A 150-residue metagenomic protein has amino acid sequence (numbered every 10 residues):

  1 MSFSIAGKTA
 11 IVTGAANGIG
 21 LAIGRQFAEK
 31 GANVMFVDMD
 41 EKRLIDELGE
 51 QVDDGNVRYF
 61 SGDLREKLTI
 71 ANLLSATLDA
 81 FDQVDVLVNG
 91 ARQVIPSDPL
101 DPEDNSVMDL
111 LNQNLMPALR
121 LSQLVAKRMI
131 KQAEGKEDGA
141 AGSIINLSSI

Functional and structural regions predicted by a protein language model:
T9, A16-G18: Conserved glycine-rich cofactor-binding loop
K30-I45: Conserved glycine-rich Rossmann-like NAD(P)H-binding loop of the short-chain dehydrogenase/reductase
K42, S61-N72, D104: The beta1-alpha1 cofactor-binding region of Rossmann-like NAD(H)/NADP(H)-dependent oxidoreductases
G90-P96: Conserved NAD(P)H cofactor-binding loop of Rossmann-fold oxidoreductase domains
D98-L111: Substrate-binding pocket helix/loop in short-chain dehydrogenase/reductase
S122-Q123: A short, exposed helix-loop element centered on a Lys and neighboring polar residues
S149: Residue(s) in the substrate-gating loop at a strand-loop-helix junction that position the organic substrate next
